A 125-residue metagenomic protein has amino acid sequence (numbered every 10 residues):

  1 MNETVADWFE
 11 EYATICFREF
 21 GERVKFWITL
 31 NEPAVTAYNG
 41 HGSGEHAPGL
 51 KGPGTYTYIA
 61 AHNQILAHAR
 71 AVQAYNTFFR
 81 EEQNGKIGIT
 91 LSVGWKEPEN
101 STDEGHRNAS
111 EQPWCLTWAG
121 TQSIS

Functional and structural regions predicted by a protein language model:
M1-S125: Active-site region of glycoside hydrolase catalytic domains
